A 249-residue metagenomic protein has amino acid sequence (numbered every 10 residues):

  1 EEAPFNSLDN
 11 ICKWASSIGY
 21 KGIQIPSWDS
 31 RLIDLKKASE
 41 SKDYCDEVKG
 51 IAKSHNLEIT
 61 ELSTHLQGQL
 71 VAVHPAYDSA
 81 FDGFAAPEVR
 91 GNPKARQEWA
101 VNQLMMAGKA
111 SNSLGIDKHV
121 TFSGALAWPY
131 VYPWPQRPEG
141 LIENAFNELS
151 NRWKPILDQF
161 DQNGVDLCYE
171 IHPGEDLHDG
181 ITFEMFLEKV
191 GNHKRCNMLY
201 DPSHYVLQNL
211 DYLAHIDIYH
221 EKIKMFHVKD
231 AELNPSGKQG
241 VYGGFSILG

Functional and structural regions predicted by a protein language model:
E1-I25: N-terminal basic, low-complexity leaders that serve as flexible interaction/assembly modules and, when applicable, as
E2, L35-S39, N209-D211: Short, solvent-exposed loop/turn segments at secondary-structure boundaries
F5, D9, W14, K53-H55 (+1 more regions): Active-site acidic/histidine proton-transfer and metal-coordination neighborhood in alpha/beta enzyme cores
G22, L62, I142-G249: Acidic/histidine-rich catalytic cores of soluble enzymes
I25-G50, G68, S123-Y130: Glycine-rich, proline-tolerant flexible connector loops at the mouths of alpha/beta enzymes
I33-E58, R137-I142, V165: Short acidic, glycine/proline-enriched helix-loop-strand junctions
S63-A76, L126, D230-P235: Short, solvent-exposed beta-strand-terminating loops
